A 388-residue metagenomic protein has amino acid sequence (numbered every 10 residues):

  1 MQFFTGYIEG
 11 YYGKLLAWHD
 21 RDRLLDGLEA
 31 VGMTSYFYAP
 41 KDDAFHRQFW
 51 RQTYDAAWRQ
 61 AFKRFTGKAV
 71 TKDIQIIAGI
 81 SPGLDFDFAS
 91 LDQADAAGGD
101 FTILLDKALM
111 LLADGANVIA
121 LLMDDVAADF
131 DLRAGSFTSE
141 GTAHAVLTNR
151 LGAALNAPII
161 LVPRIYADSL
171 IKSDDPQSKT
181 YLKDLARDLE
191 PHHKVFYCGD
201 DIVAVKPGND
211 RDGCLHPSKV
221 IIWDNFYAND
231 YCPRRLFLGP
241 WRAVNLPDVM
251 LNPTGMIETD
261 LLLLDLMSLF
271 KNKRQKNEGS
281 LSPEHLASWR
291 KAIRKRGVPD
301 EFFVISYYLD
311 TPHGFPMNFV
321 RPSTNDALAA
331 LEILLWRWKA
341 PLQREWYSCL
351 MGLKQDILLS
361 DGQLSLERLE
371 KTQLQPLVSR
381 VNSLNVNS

Functional and structural regions predicted by a protein language model:
M1-K107, A113-N117: Feature activates predominantly on carbohydrate-active enzymes
I8-Y11, T34, A113, N117 (+1 more regions): Catalytic-core regions of glycoside hydrolase
K41, D124, T254: Flexible loop residues that form catalytic and substrate-binding hotspots at small-molecule/glycan-binding clefts
A78-I80, M123, L161: Short beta-strands and strand-loop turn motifs
M123-D129: Short, conserved phosphate-binding/catalytic loop or strand-edge motifs used in phosphoryl-/nucleotidyl-transfer
K271-S388: C-terminal functional modules
